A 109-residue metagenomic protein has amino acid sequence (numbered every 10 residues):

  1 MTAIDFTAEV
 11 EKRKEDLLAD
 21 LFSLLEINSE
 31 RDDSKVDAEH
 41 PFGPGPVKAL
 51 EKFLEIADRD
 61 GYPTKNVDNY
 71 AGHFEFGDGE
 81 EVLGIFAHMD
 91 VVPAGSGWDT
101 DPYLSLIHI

Functional and structural regions predicted by a protein language model:
M1-V10, G79-I85: Short charge-dense sequence patches
A3-T7, E11-P44: N-terminal capping segment at the start of a domain
F6-A8, R13-K14, P46-K48, A57-D58 (+1 more regions): Short secondary-structure boundary micro-motifs
V10, L25, V91-V92, I109: Hydrophobic aliphatic residue packing
L18-L21, G79-E80, P102: A structure-centric signal for secondary-structure junctions around beta-strands
L24-I27, E75-F76, P102: Short hydrophobic/aromatic-rich motifs at helix boundaries and adjacent loops
S34-E81, S105: A non-catalytic alpha/beta surface segment that caps or lines the substrate-entry region of metallo-dependent hydrolase
V82-I107: Active-site metal-coordination/substrate-binding segment of hydrolases, especially metallo-dependent peptidases
